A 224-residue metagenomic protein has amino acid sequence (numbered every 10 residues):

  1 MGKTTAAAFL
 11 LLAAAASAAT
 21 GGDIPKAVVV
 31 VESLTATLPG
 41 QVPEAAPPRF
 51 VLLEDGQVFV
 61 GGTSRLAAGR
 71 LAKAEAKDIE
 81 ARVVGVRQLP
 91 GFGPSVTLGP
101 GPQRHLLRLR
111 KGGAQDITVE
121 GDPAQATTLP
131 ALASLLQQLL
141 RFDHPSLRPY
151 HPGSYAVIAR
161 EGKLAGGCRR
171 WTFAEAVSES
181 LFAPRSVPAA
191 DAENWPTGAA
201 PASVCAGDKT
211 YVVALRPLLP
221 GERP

Functional and structural regions predicted by a protein language model:
M1-A7: Bacterial N-terminal signal peptides that target proteins for export
L10-T20: Hydrophobic h-region of N-terminal signal peptides that target proteins for export in Gram-negative bacteria
A19-L38, V42, G91-P224: Short, well-ordered, aromatic-rich surface patches in folded extracellular/luminal domains
V42-T63, S178-A183, V187: Short, flexible N-terminal segments of the mature chain
A45, K73-A76, A126: Amphipathic, non-membrane alpha-helical segments in soluble helical-bundle scaffolds
P48-F50, A67-G69, G113-V119: Short beta-strand segments
E54-D55, K73-A76, L109-Q115: A short, structured loop/turn motif at beta-sheet edges
F59-G91: A short-motif feature that recognizes glycine-rich, charge-decorated loops that bind or process nucleotide phosphates
